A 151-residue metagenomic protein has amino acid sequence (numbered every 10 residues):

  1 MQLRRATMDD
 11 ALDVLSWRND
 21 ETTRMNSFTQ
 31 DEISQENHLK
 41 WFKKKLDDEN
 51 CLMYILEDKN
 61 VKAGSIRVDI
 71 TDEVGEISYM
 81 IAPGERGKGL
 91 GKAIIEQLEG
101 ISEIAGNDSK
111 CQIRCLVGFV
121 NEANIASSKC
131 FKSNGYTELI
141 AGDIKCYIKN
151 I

Functional and structural regions predicted by a protein language model:
Q2, A6-A11, E57-I151: Acyl-donor (CoA/ACP) binding surface of acyl/acetyltransferases
R4-E32: A short, well-structured alpha-helix characteristic of acyl/acetyltransferase catalytic modules
S16-D20, K44, S133: Residues within well-ordered alpha-helical secondary structure of globular protein domains
N19, L46-D47, E103, N107: Residue-level signal for alpha-helix termini/capping positions
M25-S27, Y54, V117: Short, hydrophobic secondary-structure boundary micro-motifs
D31, Q35, K88: Flexible, glycine- and charge-enriched loops at secondary-structure boundaries
H38: Short His-centered aromatic/hydrophobic patch
K43-I55: A short helix-loop-beta-strand connector motif used in the catalytic cores of GNAT acetyltransferases and, in some
